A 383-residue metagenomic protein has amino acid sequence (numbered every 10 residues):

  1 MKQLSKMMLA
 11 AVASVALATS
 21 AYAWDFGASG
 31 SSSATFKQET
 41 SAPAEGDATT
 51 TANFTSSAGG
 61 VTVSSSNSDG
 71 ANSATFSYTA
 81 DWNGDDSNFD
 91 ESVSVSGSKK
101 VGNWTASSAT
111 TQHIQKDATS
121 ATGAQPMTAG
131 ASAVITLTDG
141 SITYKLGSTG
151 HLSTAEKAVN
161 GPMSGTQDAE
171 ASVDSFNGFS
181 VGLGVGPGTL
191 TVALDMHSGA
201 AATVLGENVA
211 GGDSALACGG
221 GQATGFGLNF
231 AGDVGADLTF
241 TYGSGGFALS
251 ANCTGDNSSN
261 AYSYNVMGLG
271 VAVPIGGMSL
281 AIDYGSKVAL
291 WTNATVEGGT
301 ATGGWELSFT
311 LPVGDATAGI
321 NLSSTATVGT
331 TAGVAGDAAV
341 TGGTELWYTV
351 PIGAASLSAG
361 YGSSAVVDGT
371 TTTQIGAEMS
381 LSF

Functional and structural regions predicted by a protein language model:
M1-F383: Outer-membrane beta-barrel proteins
